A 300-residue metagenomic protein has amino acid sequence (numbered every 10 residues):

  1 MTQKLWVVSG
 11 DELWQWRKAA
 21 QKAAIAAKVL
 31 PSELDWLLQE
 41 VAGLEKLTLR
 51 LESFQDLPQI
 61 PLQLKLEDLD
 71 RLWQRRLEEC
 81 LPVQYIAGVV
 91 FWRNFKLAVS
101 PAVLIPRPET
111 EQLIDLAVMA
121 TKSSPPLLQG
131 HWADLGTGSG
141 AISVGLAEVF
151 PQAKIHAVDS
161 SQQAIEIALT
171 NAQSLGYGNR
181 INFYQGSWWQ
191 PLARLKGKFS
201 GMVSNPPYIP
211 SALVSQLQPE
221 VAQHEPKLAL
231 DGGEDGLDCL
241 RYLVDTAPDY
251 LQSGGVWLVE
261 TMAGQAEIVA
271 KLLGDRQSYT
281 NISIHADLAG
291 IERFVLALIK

Functional and structural regions predicted by a protein language model:
M1-Q55: Non-catalytic accessory regions of SAM-dependent methyltransferases
A24, T121, A172, A247 (+1 more regions): Conserved hydrophobic residues forming the short capping helix/wall of the S-adenosyl-L-methionine
L37, C80, T110, I142 (+5 more regions): Residue-level signal for inorganic ion chemistry
Q39-A120: Conserved AdoMet
Q112-S215: Conserved SAM/SAH cofactor-binding pocket of Class I
Y177, E225, L251-S253: Helix-to-beta-strand junctions that scaffold the AdoMet/dcAdoMet cofactor pocket in Class I SAM-dependent enzymes
Y208-C239: Mobile active-site "lid"/loop adjacent to the S-adenosyl-L-methionine
E234-L298: Conserved Class I SAM-dependent methyltransferase catalytic core
